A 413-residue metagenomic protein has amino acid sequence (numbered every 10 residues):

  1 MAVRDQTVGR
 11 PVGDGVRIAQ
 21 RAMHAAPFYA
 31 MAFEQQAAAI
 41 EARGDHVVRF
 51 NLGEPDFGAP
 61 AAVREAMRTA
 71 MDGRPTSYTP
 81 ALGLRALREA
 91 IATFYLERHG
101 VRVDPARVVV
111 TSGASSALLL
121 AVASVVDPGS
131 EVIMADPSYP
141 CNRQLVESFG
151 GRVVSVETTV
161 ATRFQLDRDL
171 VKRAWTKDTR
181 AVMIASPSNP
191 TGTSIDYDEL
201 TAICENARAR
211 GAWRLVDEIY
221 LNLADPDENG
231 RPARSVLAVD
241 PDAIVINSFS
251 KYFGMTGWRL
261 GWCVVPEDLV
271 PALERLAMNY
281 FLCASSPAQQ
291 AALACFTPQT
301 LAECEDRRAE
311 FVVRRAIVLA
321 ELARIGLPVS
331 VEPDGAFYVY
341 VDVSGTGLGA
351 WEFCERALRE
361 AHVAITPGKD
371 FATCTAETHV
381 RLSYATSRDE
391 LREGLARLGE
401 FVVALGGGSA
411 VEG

Functional and structural regions predicted by a protein language model:
M1-I18, A22-A26, F33-V48, E54-A70 (+1 more regions): PLP-dependent class I/II
V48-D56, T69-R88: A glycine-/small-polar-enriched, mobile loop at the entrance of the PLP active site in fold-type I
